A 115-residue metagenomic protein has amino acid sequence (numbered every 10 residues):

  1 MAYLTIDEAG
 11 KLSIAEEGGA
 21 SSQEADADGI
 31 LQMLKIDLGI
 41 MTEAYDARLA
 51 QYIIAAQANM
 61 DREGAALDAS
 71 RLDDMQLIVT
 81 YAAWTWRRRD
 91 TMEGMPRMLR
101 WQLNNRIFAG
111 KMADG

Functional and structural regions predicted by a protein language model:
M1-Q76, I107-G115: Conserved short "hinge" loops at termini or chain/domain junctions
A56-N59, Y81, T85: Amphipathic alpha-helical segments in well-ordered regions
L77-V79, G94: Intrinsically disordered, low-complexity regions enriched in Ser/Pro/Gly/Gln/His and often acidic
W84-N105: C-terminal structural segments of small proteins and small subunits
